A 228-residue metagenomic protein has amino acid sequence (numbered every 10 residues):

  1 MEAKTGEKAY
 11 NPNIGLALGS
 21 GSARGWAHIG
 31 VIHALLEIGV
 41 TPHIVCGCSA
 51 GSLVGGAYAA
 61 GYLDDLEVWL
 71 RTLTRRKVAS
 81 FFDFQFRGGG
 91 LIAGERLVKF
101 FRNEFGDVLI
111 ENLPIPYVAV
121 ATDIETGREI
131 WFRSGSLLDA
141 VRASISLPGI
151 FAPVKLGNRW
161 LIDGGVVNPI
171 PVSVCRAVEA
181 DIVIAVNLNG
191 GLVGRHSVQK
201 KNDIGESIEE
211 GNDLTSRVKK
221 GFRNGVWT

Functional and structural regions predicted by a protein language model:
M1-V45: Helix-rich "cap/lid" substructures immediately adjacent to catalytic or cofactor-binding pockets
G6, Y10-I14, L63-F100, T122-S136 (+1 more regions): Non-catalytic peripheral regions of patatin-like phospholipases
G21, V31, G51, A119 (+5 more regions): Conserved small-residue
H28, G51-S52, N168: Catalytic nucleophile loop
T41-A59: Catalytic nucleophile loop
V78, F105-P116: A short alpha-helix-loop-beta-strand transition element characteristic of N-terminal alpha/beta dinucleotide-binding
Y117-T122, A152: Short beta-strand scaffold segments in enzyme catalytic cores
G135-S136, R142-I182: ATP/pyrophosphate-binding catalytic subdomain of soluble kinases
